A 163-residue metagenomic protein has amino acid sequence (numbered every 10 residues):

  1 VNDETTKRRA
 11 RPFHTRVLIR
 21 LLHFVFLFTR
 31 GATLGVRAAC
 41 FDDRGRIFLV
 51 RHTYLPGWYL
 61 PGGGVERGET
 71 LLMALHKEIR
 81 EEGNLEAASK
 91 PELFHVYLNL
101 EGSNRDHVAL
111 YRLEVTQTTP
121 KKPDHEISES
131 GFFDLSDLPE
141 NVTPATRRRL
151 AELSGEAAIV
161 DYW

Functional and structural regions predicted by a protein language model:
N2-R37: Acidic, metal-coordinating catalytic segment for phosphate/diphosphate chemistry, firing primarily on the Nudix
T5, P56-G57, H125-W163: Nudix hydrolase/Nudix homology domain
L34-V36, G45, H107-A109, S128: Change "...and in nucleic-acid phosphodiester-cleaving endonucleases..." to "...and in nucleic-acid processing enzymes
C40, L110-E114, D134: Short, well-ordered beta-strand micro-motif
D42-E82: Conserved Nudix-box catalytic region and its N-terminal flanking loop in Nudix hydrolases and closely related
N84-L85, F132: Glycine-centered C-terminal helix-capping/turn motifs at helix ends
E86-H95: A short coil-to-beta-strand element that immediately follows conserved catalytic motifs
V96-P120, T146: Active-site-adjacent beta-strand/loop module that shapes the phosphate/pyrophosphate-binding cleft
